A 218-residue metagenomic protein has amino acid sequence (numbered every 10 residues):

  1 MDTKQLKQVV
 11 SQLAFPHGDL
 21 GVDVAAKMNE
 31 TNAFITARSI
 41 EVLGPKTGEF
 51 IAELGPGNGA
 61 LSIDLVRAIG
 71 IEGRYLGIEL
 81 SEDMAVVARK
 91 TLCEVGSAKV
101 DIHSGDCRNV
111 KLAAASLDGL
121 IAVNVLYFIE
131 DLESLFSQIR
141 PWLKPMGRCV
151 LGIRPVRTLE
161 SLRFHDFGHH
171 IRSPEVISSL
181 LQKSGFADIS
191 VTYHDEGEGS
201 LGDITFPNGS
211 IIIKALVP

Functional and structural regions predicted by a protein language model:
M1-L20: N-terminal, positively charged/glycine-rich alpha-helical extensions of SAM-dependent methyltransferases
L20-I40: Conserved SAM-binding loop and adjacent beta-strand
F50-N109: Class I SAM-dependent methyltransferase SAM/SAH-binding core
R108-G119: A short acidic, Gly/Pro-enriched loop at the edge of an enzyme's catalytic core that lines a small-molecule cofactor
D118-L132: A short SAM/SAH-binding and catalytic strip from SAM-dependent methyltransferases
E133-P145: A short glycine-rich, Lys/Arg-flanked "PGG" loop and its adjoining helix->strand segment in the class I
R148-S178: Conserved class I S-adenosyl-L-methionine
G197-P218: Core SAM-dependent methyltransferase catalytic element
